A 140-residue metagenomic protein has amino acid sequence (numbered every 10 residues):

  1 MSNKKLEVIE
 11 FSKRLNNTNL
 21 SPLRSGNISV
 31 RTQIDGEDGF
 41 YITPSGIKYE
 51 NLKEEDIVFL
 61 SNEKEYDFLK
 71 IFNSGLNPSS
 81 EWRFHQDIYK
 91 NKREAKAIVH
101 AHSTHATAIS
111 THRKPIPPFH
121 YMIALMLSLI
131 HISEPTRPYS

Functional and structural regions predicted by a protein language model:
S2-A95, V99: An anion-binding catalytic pocket shared by soluble metabolic enzymes
Y49, A106-T107, M126: Short gly/pro/ser/thr-enriched loop/turn and capping motifs at secondary-structure boundaries
F59-K64, P117-H120, R137: Short, low-complexity, polar/charged sequence segments that are solvent-exposed and flexible
K64, H105, I123: Residue-level detector of flexible, active-site-proximal loop/helix-junction positions within diverse enzyme catalytic
I88, K96-I116: Histidine-centered catalytic micro-motifs
T111-F119, I123-L125, S133: Glycine- and Gly-Pro-enriched alpha-helical subdomains that act as flexible, kink-prone "lid/hinge" or packing modules
I130-S140: Single conserved hydrophobic/aromatic residue that forms the stacking wall/gate of nucleotide- or nucleobase-binding
